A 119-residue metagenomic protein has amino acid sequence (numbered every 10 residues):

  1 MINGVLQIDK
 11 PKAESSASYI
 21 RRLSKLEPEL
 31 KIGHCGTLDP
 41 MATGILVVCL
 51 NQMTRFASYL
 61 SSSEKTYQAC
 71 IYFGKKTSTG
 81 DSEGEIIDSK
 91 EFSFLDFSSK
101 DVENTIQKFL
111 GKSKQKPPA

Functional and structural regions predicted by a protein language model:
M1-A119: Catalytic/RNA-binding core of pseudouridine synthases
